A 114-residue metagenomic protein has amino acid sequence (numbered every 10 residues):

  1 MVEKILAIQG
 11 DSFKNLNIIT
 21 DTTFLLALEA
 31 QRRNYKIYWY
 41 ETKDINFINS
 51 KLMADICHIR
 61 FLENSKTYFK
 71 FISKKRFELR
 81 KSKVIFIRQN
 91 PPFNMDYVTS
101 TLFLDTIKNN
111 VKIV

Functional and structural regions predicted by a protein language model:
V2-A7: Extreme N-terminal starter segment of soluble prokaryotic enzymes
G10-S12: Extended, domain-scale alpha-helical bundle/helix-rich regions
K14-V114: Conserved N-proximal alpha/beta basic substrate-recognition cap immediately N-terminal to, or forming the N-lobe
